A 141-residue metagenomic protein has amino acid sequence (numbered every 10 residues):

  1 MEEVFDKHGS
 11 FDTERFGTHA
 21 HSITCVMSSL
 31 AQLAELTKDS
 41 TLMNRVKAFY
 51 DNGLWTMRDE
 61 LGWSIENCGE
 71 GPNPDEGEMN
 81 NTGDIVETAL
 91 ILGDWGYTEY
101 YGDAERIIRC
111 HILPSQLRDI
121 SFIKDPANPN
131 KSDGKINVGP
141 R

Functional and structural regions predicted by a protein language model:
M1-R141: Glycan-recognition and catalytic cores of secretory/periplasmic carbohydrate-active enzymes
